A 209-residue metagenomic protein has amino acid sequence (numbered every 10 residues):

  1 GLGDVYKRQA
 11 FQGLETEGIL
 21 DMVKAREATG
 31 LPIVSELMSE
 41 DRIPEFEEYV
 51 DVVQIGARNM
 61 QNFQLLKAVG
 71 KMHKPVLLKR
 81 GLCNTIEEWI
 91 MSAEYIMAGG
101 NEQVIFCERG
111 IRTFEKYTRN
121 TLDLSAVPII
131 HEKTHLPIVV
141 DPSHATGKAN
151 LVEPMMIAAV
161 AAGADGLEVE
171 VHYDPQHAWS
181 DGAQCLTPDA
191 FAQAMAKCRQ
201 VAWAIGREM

Functional and structural regions predicted by a protein language model:
L2-Y6: Short, small-residue-biased leader/transition segments that mark boundaries at the very start of proteins
K7-L14, Y49: Surface-exposed, active-site-proximal loop segments in enzymatic domains
F11-S35, V69-P75, L124-I138, Q184-R207: Alpha-helix-loop-beta-strand connector modules within alpha/beta enzyme cores
L31-R42, D51-F63, P75-I86, I105-E108 (+1 more regions): Catalytic beta/alpha-barrel core
R42, Q64-L65, A126, M155: Short acidic active-site motifs
E45-E48, L65-A68: A short acidic, amphipathic alpha-helical/loop segment
A57-Q61, A161-Q184: Glycine-rich phosphate-binding active-site loops on the catalytic face of alpha/beta enzymes
M72-V171: Catalytic alpha/beta core domains of metabolic enzymes, predominantly
